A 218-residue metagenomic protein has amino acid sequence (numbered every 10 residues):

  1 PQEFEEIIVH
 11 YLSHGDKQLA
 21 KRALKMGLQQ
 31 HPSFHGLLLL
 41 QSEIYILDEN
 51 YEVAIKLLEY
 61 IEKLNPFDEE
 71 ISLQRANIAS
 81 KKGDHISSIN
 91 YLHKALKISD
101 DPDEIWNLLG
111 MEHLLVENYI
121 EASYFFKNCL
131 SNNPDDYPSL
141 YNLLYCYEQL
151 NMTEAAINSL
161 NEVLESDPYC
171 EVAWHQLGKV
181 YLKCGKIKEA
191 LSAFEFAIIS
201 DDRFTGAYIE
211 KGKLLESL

Functional and structural regions predicted by a protein language model:
S13, L47, K81-K82, L115-V116 (+4 more regions): Register position in tetratricopeptide repeats
Q30, K63-N65, K97-S99, N132-N133 (+2 more regions): Structural marker of alpha-solenoid helical repeat scaffolds
